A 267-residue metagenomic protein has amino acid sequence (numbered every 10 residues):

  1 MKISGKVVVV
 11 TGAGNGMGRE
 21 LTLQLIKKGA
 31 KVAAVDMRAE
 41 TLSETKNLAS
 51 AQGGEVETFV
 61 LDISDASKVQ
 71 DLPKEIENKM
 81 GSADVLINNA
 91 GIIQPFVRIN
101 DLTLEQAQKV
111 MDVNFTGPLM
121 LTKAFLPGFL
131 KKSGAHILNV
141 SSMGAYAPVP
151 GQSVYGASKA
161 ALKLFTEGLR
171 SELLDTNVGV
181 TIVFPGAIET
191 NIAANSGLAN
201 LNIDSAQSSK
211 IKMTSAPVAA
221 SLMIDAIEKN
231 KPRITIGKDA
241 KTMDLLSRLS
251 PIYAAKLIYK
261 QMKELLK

Functional and structural regions predicted by a protein language model:
V7, G12-G16: Conserved glycine-rich cofactor-binding loop
K28-E44: Conserved glycine-rich Rossmann-like NAD(P)H-binding loop of the short-chain dehydrogenase/reductase
A39-E40, F59-D71, L104: The beta1-alpha1 cofactor-binding region of Rossmann-like NAD(H)/NADP(H)-dependent oxidoreductases
V97-I99, Q106-Q108, L119: Substrate-binding pocket helix/loop in short-chain dehydrogenase/reductase
T122, S158: Active-site helix of classical SDR
S142: Residue(s) in the substrate-gating loop at a strand-loop-helix junction that position the organic substrate next
D175-K238: SDR active-site lid
